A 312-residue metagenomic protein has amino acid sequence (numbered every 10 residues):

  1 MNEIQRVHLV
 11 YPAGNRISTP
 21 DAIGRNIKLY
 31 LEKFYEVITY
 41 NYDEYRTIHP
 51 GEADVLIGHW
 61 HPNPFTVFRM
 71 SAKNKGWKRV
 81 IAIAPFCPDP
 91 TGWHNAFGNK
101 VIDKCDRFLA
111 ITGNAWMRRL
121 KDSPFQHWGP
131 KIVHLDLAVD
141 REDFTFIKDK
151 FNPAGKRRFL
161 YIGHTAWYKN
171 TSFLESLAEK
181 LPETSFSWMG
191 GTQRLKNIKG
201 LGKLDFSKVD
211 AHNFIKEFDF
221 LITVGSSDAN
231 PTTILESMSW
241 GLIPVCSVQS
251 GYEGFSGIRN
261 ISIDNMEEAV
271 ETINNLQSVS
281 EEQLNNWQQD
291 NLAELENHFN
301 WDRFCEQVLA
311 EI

Functional and structural regions predicted by a protein language model:
M1-P62: N-terminal pre-catalytic "stem/leader" segment of glycosyltransferase-like enzymes
G92-A96, D103-P130: A short, active-site helix/loop in glycosyltransferases that binds the activated sugar's phosphate group
G92-W93, H134-G155: Acidic anion/phosphate-binding donor-loop and adjacent secondary structure in glycosyltransferase catalytic cores
K150-K169, E175-E179: Conserved donor-binding/catalytic core segment of Leloir-type glycosyltransferases
S226: Aromatic "clamp/platform" in nucleotide-sugar-dependent glycosyltransferases that forms part of the donor/acceptor
L242-C246: Short hydrophobic beta-strand element within catalytic cores of glycosyltransferases and related nucleotide-activated
G257-E268, N275-E281: Conserved acidic donor-binding segment of nucleotide-sugar-dependent glycosyltransferases
E281-I312: A charged, aromatic-enriched C-terminal amphipathic alpha-helix characteristic of glycosyltransferases across folds
